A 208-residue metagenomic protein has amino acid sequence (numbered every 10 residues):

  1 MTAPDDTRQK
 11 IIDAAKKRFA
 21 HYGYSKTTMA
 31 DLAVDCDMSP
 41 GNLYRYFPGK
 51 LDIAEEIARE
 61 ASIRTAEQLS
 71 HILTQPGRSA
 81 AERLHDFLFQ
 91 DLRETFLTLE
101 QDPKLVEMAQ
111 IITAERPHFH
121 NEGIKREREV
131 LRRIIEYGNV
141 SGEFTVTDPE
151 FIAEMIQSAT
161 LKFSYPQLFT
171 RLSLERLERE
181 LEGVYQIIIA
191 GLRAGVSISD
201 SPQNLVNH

Functional and structural regions predicted by a protein language model:
K10, A14-D52, E56, E60: Helix-turn-helix
K50, I57, A61, T65 (+5 more regions): Hydrophobic/aromatic residues within well-ordered alpha-helical segments
E56, E60, S70-L97, I152-I156 (+2 more regions): Hydrophobic alpha-helical connector segments
I63-A66, A114-V140, F151-E154: Amphipathic alpha-helical packing segments from all-alpha helical-bundle domains
E82-D86, E94-E115, Y165-L168: Amphipathic alpha-helical segments used for helix-helix packing
D86, Q90-R93, L97, E129-V140 (+2 more regions): C-terminal peripheral helix-coil segments that are non-catalytic and often amphipathic
